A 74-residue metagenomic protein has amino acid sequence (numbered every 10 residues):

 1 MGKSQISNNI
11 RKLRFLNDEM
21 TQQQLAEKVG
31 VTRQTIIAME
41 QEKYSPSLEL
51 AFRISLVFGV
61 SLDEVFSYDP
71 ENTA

Functional and structural regions predicted by a protein language model:
M1-D18: A short, Lys/Arg-rich alpha-helix, primarily the initiator
N8, E19-M20, P46-E49: Residue-level signal for the short linker/turn that defines the boundary of a DNA-recognition helix
R11-K12, Q23, D63: Residues within the helices of the helix-turn-helix
F15, G30, Q41, P70: Residue-level detection of the helix-turn-helix DNA-binding "recognition helix"
F15-L16, E27, L56: Alpha-helical residues within the helix-turn-helix
E19-A38: Short alpha-helical DNA-recognition segment
E49-E64: DNA major-groove recognition helix of helix-turn-helix/homeodomain DNA-binding modules
F66-A74: Short, charged recognition helix plus adjacent turn of helix-turn-helix-like nucleic-acid-binding domains
